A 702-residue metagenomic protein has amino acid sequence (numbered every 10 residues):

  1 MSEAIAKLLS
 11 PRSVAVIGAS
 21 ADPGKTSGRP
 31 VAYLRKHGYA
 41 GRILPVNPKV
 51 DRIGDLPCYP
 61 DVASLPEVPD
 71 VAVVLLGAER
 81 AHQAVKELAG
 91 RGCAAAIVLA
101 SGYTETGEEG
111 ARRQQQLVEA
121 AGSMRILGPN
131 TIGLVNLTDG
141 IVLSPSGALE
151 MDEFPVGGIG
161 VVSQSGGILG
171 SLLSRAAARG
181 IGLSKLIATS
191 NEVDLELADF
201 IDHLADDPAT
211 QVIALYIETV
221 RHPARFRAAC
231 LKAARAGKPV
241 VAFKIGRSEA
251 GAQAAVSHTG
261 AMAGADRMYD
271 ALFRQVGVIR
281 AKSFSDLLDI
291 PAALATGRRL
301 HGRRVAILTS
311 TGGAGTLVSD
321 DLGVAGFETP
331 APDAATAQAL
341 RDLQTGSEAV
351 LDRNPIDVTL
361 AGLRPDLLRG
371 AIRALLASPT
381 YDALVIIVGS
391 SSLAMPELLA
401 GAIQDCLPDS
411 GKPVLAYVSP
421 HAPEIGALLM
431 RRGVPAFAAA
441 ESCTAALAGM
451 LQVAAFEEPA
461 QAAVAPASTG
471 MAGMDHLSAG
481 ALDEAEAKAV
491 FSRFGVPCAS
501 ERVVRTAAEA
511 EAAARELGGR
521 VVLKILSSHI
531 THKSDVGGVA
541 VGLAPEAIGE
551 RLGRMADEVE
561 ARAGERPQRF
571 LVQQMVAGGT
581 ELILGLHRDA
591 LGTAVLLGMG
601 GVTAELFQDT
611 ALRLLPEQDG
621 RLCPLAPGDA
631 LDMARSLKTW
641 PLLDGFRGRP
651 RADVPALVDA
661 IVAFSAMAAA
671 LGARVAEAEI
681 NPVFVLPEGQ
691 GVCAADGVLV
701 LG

Functional and structural regions predicted by a protein language model:
M1-G702: Catalytic-core regions of core metabolic enzymes, especially those transforming organic acids/acyl-group intermediates
